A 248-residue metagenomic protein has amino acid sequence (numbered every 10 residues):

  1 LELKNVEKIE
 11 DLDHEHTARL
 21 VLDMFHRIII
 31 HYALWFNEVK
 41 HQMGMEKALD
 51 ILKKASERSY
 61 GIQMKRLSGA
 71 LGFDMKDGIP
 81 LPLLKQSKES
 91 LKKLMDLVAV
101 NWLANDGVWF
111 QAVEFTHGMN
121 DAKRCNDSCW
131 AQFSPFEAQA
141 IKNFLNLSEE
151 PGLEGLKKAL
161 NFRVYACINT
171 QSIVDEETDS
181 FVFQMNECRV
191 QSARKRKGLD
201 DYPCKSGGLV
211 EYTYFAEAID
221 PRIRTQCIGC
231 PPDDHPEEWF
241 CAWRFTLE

Functional and structural regions predicted by a protein language model:
L1-F181, R189-Q191, K195-P203, G207 (+3 more regions): N-terminal accessory segment detector
